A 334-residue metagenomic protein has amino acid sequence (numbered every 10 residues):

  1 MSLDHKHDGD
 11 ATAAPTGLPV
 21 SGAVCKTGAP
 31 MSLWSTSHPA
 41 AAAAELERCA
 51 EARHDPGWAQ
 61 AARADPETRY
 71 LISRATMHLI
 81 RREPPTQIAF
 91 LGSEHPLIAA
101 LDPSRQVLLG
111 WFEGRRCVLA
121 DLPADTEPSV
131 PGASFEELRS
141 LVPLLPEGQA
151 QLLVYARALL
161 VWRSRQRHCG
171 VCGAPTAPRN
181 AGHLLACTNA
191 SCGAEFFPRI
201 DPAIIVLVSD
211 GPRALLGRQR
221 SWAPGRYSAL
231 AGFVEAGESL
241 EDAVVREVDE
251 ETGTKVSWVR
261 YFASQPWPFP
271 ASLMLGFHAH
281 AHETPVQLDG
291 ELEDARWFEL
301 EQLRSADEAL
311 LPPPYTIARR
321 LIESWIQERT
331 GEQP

Functional and structural regions predicted by a protein language model:
L3, P15-L18: Leucine-biased recognition of intrinsically disordered, low-complexity hydrophobic segments
H7: Cationic, low-complexity basic patches in intrinsically disordered or flexible, solvent-exposed regions
G17, G22-Q166, A177, A223-Y227 (+1 more regions): Nudix hydrolase/Nudix homology domain
L108, L119, H168, A186 (+4 more regions): Conserved hydrophobic/aromatic beta-strand scaffold that supports enzyme active sites
Y155-I205: Cys/His-rich short segments
L185-S228, K255-V256, A279-A281: N-terminal strand-loop-strand
S228-F262, F277, A281: The catalytic Nudix box helix
Q265-Q287: Active-site-adjacent beta-strand/loop module that shapes the phosphate/pyrophosphate-binding cleft
